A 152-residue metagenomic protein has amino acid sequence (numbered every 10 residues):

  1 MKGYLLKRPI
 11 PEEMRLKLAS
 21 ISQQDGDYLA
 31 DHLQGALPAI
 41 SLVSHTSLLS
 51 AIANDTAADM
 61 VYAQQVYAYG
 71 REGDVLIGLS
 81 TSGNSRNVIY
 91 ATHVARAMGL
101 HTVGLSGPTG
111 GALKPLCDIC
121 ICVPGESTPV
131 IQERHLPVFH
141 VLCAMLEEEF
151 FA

Functional and structural regions predicted by a protein language model:
M1-A152: Glycine-rich phosphate-binding loops that contact phosphosugars or nucleotide phosphates
